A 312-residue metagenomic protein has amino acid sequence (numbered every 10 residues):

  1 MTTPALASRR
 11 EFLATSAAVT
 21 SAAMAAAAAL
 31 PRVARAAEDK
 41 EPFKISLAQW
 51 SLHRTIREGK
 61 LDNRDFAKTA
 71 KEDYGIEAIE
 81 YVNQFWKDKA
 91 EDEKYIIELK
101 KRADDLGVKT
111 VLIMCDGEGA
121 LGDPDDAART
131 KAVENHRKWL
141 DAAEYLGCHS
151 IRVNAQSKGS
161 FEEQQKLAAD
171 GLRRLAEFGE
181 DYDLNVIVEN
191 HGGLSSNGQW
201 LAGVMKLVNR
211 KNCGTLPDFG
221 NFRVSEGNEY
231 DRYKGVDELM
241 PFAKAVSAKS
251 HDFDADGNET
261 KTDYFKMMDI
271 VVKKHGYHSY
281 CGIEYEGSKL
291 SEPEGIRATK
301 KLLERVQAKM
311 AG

Functional and structural regions predicted by a protein language model:
T2-S21: N-terminal secretory signal peptides and thylakoid transit peptides that target proteins across membranes
A28-L52, I56: C-terminal segment of N-terminal export signals and the immediately downstream linker at the start of the mature
S46, V111, R152, I187 (+3 more regions): Structural detector of well-ordered beta-strand residues that form the stable sheet scaffold of enzyme domains
R57-E72, T130-D141, N228-V236: Short, acidic/polar
A67, K71, K100, D104 (+10 more regions): A structural alpha-helix within SAM-dependent methyltransferase catalytic domains
I76-R173, E180-N185, N221, E226 (+5 more regions): Structural motif corresponding to the early beta-alpha repeats
A78-I79, A169-I270: Acidic/histidine-rich catalytic cores of soluble enzymes
P293-K309: C-terminal helical cap(s) of enzyme catalytic domains, especially alpha/beta-barrels
